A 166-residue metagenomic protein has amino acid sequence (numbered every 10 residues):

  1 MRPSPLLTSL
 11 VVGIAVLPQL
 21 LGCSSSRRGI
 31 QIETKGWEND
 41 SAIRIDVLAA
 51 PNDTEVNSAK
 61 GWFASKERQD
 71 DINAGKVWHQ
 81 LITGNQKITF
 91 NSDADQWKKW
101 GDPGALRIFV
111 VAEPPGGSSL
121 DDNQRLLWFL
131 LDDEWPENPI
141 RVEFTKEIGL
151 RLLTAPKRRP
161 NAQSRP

Functional and structural regions predicted by a protein language model:
M1-L10: Bacterial N-terminal signal peptides that target proteins for export
S9-Q19: Bacterial N-terminal signal peptides
E33-G61: Early exported N-terminus immediately downstream of N-terminal targeting peptides
D53-V77, S119-L131: Acidic Ser/Thr/Pro-rich low-complexity disordered segments that often serve as glycosylated linkers/stalks around
K60-D102: Tryptophan-paired
D102-P114: Short, surface-exposed ligand- or partner-binding patches at beta-edge/loop junctions that are enriched in aromatics
R107, G116-P166: Glycine-rich, aromatic-bearing surface loops/beta-hairpins
